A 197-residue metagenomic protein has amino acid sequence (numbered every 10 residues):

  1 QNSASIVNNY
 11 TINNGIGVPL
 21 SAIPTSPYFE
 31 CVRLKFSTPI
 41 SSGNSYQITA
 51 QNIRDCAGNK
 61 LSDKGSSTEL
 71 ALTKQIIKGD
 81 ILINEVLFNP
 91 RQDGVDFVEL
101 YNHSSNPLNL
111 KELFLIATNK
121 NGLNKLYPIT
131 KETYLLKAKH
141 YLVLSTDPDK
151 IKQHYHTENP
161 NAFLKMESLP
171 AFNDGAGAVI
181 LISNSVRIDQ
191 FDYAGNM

Functional and structural regions predicted by a protein language model:
N2-M197: Activation on beta-sandwich/Ig-like modules and their edge loops
